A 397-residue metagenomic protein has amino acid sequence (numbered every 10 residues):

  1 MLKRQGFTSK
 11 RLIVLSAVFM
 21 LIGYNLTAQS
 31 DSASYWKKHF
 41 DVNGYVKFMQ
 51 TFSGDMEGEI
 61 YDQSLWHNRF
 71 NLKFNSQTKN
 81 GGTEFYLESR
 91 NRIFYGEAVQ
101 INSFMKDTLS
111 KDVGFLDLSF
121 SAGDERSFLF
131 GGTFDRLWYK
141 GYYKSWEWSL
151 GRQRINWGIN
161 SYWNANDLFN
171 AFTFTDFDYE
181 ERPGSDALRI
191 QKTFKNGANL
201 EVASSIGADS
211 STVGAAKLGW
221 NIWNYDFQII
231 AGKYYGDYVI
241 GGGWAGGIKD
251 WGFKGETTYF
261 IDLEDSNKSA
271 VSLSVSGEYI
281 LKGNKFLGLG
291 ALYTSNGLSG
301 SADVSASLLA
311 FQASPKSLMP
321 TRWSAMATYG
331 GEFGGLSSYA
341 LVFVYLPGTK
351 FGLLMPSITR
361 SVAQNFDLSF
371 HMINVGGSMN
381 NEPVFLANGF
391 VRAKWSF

Functional and structural regions predicted by a protein language model:
S32-D55, T83-L87, A198-L200, Y339: Transmembrane beta-strand segments of Gram-negative outer membrane beta-barrel proteins
K38, D62-F70, F130-D135, Y142 (+9 more regions): Residues that define the transmembrane beta-barrel architecture of outer-membrane proteins
F48-G54, T78-N80, S89-Y95, Y143 (+11 more regions): Transmembrane beta-strands of outer-membrane beta-barrel pores
F70-S76, R136-G141, L188-K192, A216-W220 (+6 more regions): Residues on the lipid-exposed face of transmembrane beta-strands in outer-membrane beta-barrel proteins
K79-A198: Outer membrane beta-barrel
G81-F85, S145-W148, G197-L200, N224-I229 (+4 more regions): Repeated loop/turn-to-beta-strand initiation elements of outer-membrane beta-barrel proteins
G247-V344: Detector for outer-membrane/organellar transmembrane beta-barrel domains, recognizing the amphipathic beta-strand
R360, D367, H371-N374, V384-F397: Outer-membrane beta-barrel "beta-signal"
